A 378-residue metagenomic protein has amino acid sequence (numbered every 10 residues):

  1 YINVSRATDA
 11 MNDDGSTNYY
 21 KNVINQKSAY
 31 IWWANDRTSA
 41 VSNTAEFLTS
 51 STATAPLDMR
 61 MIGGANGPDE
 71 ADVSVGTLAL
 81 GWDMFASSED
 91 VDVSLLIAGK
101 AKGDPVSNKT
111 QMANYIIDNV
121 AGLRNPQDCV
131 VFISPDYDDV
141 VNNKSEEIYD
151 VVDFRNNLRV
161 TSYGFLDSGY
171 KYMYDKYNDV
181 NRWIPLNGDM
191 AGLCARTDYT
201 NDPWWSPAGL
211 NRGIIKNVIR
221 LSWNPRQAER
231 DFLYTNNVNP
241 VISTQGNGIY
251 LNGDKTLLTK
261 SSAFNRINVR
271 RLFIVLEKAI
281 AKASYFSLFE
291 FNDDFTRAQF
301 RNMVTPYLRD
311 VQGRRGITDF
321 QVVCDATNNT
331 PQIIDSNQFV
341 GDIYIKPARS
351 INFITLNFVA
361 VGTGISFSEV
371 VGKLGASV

Functional and structural regions predicted by a protein language model:
Y1-V378: Structured, hydrophobic secondary-structure cores that serve as assembly/anchoring elements
